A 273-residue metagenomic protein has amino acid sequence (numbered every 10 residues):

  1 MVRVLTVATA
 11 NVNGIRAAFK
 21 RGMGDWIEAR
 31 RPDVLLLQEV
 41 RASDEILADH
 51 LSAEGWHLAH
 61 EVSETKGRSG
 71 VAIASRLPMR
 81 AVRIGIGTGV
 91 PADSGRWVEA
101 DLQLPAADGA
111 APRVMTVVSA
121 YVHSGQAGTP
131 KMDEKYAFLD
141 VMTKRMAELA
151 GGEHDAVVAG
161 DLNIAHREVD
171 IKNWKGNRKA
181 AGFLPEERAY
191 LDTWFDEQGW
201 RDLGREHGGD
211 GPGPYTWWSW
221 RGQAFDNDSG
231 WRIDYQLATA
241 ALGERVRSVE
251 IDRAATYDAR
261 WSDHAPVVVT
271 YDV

Functional and structural regions predicted by a protein language model:
M1-A53, H57-L58, S63, R68-V71 (+1 more regions): N-terminal, active-site-proximal structural segment of metallo-dependent hydrolase catalytic domains
V7-N11, I27-I46, V117, R145-E168 (+4 more regions): Active-site beta-strand/loop signature of hydrolases that rely on acidic residues for catalysis
V40-G125: Structured beta-strand-rich core segments of catalytic domains in phosphoester-bond hydrolases
E54-H57, F138-I233: Metal-dependent phosphoesterases centered on the DNase I-like endonuclease/exonuclease/phosphatase
K66-V82, A224-R245: Conserved beta strand-loop-helix elements of the APE1-like EEP
R76, A100-A110, D228, T239-A240 (+2 more regions): Active-site beta-strand termini and strand-to-loop segments that position acidic
G87-T88, V122-L139, K175-A180: Surface-exposed cleft-lining segments at the edges of enzyme active sites
Q223-D226, A255-W261: Short proline/glycine-enriched turn/loop segments at secondary-structure junctions
